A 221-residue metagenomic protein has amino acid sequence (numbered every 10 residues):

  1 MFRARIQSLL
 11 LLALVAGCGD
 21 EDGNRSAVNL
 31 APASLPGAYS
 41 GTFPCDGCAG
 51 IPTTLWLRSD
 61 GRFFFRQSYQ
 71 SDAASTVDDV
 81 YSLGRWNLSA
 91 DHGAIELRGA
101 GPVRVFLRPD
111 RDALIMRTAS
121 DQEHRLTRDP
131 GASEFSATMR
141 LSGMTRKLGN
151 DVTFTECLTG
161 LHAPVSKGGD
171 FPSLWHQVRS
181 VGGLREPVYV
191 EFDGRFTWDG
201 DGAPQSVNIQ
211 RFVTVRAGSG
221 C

Functional and structural regions predicted by a protein language model:
L14-G17: C-terminal motif of bacterial Sec signal peptides marking the signal peptidase cleavage site
R25-A38, W56-R58, G131-R140: N-terminal helix-cap/turn-to-beta initiation motif at the start of protein domains
A31-A49, G84-L88, L126, L141-L148: Tryptophan-anchored aromatic micro-motifs
A49-A90, T118-S120: N-terminal glycine/threonine-rich, aromatic-flanked beta-hairpin/loop signature
P130, D151-V188: Small beta-barrel nucleic-acid-binding modules, principally OB-folds
A137-V152, G194: Structural detector for short beta-strands of small beta-barrel domains
S180-G202: Flexible glycine-rich surface loops and low-complexity tracts that mediate binding to linear polymers
T197-C221: OB-fold/S1-family single-stranded nucleic acid-binding modules
